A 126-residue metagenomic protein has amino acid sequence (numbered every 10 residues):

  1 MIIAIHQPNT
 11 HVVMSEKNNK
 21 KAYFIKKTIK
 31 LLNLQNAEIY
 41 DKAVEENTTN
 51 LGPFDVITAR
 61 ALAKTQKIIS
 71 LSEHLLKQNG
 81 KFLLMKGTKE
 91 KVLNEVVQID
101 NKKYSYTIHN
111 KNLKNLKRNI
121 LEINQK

Functional and structural regions predicted by a protein language model:
M1-D55: Conserved SAM/SAH cofactor-binding pocket of Class I
H11, N36-E38, K81, K102-T107: Conserved beta-strand segments of alpha/beta enzyme cores
V13, T88-K126: Active-site capping/gating segments
K17, L62, M85-K89: Short strand-turn motif at the edge of the Rossmann-like AdoMet-binding core
K21-Y23, T65, E90-L93: Short alpha-helix immediately C-terminal to the canonical SAM-binding loop
I29, L76, V97-D100: Conserved hydrophobic residues forming the short capping helix/wall of the S-adenosyl-L-methionine
T58: A conserved beta-strand element that flanks and buttresses the S-adenosyl-L-methionine
I69-K81: A short glycine-rich, Lys/Arg-flanked "PGG" loop and its adjoining helix->strand segment in the class I
